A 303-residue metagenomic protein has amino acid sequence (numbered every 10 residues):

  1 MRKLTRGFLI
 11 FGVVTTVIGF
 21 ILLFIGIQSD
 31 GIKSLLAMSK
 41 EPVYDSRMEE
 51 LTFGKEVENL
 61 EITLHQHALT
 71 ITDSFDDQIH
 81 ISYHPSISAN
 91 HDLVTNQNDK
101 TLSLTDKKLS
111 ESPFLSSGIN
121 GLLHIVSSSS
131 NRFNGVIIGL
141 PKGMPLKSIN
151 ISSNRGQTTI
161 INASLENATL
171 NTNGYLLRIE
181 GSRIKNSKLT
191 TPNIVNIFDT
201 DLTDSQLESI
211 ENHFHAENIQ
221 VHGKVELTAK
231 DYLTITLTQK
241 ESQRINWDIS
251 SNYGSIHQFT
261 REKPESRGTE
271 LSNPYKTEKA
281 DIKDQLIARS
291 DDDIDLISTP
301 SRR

Functional and structural regions predicted by a protein language model:
M1-T5: N-terminal Lys/Arg-rich, disordered targeting/topogenic segments
R6-I27: Hydrophobic membrane-insertion alpha-helices, especially the h-region of bacterial N-terminal signal peptides
I27-E49: Ser/Thr/Pro/Gly-rich low-complexity linker/stalk segments immediately outside membranes or between
S39-Y44, L60-T63, I79-N90, S127-S129 (+4 more regions): Short, solvent-exposed secondary-structure boundary motifs
R47-N59, A68-T72, V94-S187, V195-D199 (+2 more regions): Right-handed parallel beta-helix
L64, T95-Q97, V221, S251: Generic beta-strand structural signal
L64-H91, V136, L140: N-terminal beta-strand/beta-hairpin edge segment
S187-R303: Short, surface-exposed interaction patches in beta-rich subdomains that mediate adhesion/assembly near membranes
